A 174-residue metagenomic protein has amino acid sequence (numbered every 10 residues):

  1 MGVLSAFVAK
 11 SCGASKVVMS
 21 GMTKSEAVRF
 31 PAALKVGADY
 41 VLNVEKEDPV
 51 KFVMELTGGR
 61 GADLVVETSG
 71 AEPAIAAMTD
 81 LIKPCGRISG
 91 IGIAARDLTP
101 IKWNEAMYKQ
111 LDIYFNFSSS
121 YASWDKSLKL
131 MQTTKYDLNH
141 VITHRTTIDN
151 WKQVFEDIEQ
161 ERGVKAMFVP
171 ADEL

Functional and structural regions predicted by a protein language model:
M1-K46, K51: Mid-domain Rossmann-like dinucleotide-binding core that forms the NAD(H)/NADP(H) cofactor-binding site
L4, E47-D48, A76-D80, P84 (+1 more regions): C-terminal hydrophobic helical "lid"/dimerization subdomain of Rossmann-like NAD(P)H-dependent oxidoreductases
M19, V28-P31, D39, E72-T133 (+1 more regions): Glycine-rich phosphate-binding loop and adjacent beta-alpha segment of Rossmann(oid) nucleotide-cofactor-binding
E55-R60: Glycine-rich phosphate-binding loop signature in dinucleotide/nucleotide-binding domains
D63-V66: N-terminal Rossmann-like NAD(P) cofactor-binding module of classical short-chain dehydrogenase/reductase
S69: Conserved NAD(P)H cofactor-binding loop of Rossmann-fold oxidoreductase domains
